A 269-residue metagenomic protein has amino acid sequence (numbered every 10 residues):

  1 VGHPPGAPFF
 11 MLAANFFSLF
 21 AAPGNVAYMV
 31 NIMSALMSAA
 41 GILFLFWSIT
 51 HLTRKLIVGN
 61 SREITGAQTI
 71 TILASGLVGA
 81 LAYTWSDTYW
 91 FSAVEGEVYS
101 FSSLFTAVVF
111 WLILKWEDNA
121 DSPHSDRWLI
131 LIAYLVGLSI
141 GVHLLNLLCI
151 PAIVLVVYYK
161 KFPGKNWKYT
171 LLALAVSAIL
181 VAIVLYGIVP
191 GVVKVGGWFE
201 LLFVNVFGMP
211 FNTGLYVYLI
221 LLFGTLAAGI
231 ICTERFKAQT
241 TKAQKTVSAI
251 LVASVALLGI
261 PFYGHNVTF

Functional and structural regions predicted by a protein language model:
G2-N25, A35-L36, L43: Short hydrophobic/aromatic helix or loop-helix immediately within or flanking a transmembrane segment in polytopic
H3, T88, Y134-L155, L180-P190 (+2 more regions): Transmembrane helices and adjacent periplasmic/lumenal helix-loop junctions of polyprenol-phosphate-dependent
P23-A27, N31, L56-T69, G76-S103 (+2 more regions): Aromatic- and kink-enriched transmembrane "portal" helix at the membrane-lumen/periplasm boundary that abuts
I32-I64, V108-L112: Transmembrane-helix motifs of polytopic, lipid-linked glycan transferases
L36-A39, L43, G96, S100-W111 (+2 more regions): Alpha-helical transmembrane segments of multi-pass membrane proteins
T53, G66-I70, V109-L129, V156-K165 (+1 more regions): Membrane-interface transmembrane helices that cradle and orient dolichyl/undecaprenyl
A74-L77, L112, N119-G137, N166-I179: Short hydrophobic alpha-helices at membrane interfaces in multi-pass membrane enzymes
E117-D118, C149-S177, P190-L251: Perimembrane helix-loop-helix junctions
